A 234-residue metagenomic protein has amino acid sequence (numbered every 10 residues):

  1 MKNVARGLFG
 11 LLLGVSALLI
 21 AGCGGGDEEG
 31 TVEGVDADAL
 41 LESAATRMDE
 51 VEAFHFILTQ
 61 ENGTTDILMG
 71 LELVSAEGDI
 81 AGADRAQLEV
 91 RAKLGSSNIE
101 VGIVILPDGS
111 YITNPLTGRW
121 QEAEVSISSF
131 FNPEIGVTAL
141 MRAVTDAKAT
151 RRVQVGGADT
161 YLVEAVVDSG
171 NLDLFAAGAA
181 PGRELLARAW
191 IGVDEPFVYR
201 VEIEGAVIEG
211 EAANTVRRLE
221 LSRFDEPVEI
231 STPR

Functional and structural regions predicted by a protein language model:
M1-A21: Sec-dependent bacterial lipoprotein signal peptides
C23-R234: Subset-of-secretome marker
